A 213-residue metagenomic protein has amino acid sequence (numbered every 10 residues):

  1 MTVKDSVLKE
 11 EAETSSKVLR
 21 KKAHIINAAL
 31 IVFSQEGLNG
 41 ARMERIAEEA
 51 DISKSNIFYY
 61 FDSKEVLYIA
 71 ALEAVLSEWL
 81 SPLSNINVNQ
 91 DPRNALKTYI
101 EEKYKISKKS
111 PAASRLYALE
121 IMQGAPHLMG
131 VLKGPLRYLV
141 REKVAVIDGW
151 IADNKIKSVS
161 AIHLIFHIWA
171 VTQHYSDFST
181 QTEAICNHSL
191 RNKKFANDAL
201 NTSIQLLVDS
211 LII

Functional and structural regions predicted by a protein language model:
M1-R20: N-terminal intrinsically disordered/low-complexity leader segments
T2-L8, K105, K109, R137 (+3 more regions): C-terminal peripheral helix-coil segments that are non-catalytic and often amphipathic
V18, K22-L30: Short, leucine-enriched amphipathic alpha-helices that occur as contiguous helical runs
H24, V32-V66, A70: Helix-turn-helix
A71-T98, V140-G149: Amphipathic alpha-helical linker/stalk segments
S84-A113, D153, A161-I168: Hydrophobic alpha-helical connector segments
I100-K103, Y117-E120, I168, T172 (+1 more regions): Short alpha-helical scaffolding segments that buttress acidic/His motifs in well-ordered protein cores
K108-G130, F178-C186: Amphipathic alpha-helical segments used for helix-helix packing
